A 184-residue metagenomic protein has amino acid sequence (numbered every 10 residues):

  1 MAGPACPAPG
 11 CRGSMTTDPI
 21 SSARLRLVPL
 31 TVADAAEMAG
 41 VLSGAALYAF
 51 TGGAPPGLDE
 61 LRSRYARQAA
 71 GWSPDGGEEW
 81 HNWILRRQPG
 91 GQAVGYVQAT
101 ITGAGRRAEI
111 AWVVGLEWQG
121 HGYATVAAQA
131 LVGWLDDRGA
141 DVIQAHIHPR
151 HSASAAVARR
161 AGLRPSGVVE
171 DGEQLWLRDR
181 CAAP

Functional and structural regions predicted by a protein language model:
A2-L116, W134, R138, R164-P184: GNAT-family acyltransferases
A104, Q119-G120, H148: Nucleotide-sugar-dependent glycosyltransferase donor-binding/catalytic pocket residues
R107, A124, I147: Charged, low-complexity surface patches
W112, G120-D137, S152-R160: Conserved acetyl-CoA-binding loop-helix of GNAT-fold acetyltransferases
V114, H148-P149: Short amphipathic helical patch at the helix-1/turn junction of helix-turn-helix
R138-I147: Conserved GNAT acetyl-CoA-binding A-motif
R150-S152, E170: Residue-level marker for beta-strand->alpha-helix junctions and adjacent short loops that shape enzyme
